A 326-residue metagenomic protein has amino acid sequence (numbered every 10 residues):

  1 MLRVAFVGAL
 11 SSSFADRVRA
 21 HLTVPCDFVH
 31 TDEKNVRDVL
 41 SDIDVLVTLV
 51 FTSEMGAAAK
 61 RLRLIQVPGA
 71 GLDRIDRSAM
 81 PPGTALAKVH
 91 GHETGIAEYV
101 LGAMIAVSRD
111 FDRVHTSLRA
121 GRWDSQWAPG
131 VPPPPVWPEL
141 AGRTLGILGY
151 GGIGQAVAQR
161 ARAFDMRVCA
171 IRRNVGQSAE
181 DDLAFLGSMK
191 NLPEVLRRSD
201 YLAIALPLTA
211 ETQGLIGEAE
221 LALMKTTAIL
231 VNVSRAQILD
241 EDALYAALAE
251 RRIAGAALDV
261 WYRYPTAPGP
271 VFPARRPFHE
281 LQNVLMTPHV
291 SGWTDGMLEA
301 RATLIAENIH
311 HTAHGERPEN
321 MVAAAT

Functional and structural regions predicted by a protein language model:
M1-V45: N-terminal glycine-/charge-rich "phosphate-binding" loop or analogous flexible N-terminal tail
D38-V39, M55-A58, E194-V195, E220 (+1 more regions): Structural alpha-helical scaffold elements that stabilize or flank donor/cofactor-binding regions in carbohydrate
I43-A120, W137, L230: Phosphate/diphosphate ligand-binding glycine-rich loop within oxidoreductases
A97-T116, R162-M166, T303-H311, E316: Oxidoreductase and adenylate-handling cofactor-binding alpha/beta cores
H115-A156: Glycine-rich NAD(P)-binding loop of Rossmann-like domains
C169: Conserved beta-strand positions in the Rossmann-like core of class I SAM-dependent methyltransferases
R173-A274: Rossmann-like adenosine-cofactor binding region
T227, S234-T326: Rossmann-like dinucleotide-binding domain for NAD(H)/NADP(H)
